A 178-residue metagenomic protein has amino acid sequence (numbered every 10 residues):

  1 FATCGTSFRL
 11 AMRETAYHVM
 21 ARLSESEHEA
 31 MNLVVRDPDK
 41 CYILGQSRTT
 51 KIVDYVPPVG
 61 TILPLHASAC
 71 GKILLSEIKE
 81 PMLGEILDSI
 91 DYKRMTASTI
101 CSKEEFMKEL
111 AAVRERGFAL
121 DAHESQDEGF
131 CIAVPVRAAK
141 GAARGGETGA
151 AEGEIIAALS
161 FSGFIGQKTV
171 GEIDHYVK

Functional and structural regions predicted by a protein language model:
F1-V35: HTH-adjacent hinge/linker in prokaryotic transcriptional regulators
R9, R13, Y17, V56 (+4 more regions): Short, structured helix-loop boundary elements
L33-P38, Q46-S47: Short hydrophobic alpha-helical segments used for membrane anchoring or interfacial signaling
I43-Q46, Y55-P58, L65, A158-L159: Beta-strand scaffold of nucleotide-dependent catalytic cores
T49-K51, G163-F164: A short acidic/small-residue loop/turn micro-motif
V53-S125: Short, solvent-exposed recognition segments
S98-K178: Extended hydrophobic
